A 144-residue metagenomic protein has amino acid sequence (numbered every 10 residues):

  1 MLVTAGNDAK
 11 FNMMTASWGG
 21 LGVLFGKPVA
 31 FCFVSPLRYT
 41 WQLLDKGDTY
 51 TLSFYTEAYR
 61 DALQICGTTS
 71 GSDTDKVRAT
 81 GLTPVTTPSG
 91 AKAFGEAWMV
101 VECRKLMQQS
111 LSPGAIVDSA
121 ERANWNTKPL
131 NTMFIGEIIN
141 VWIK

Functional and structural regions predicted by a protein language model:
M1-K144: Active-site-proximal mixed secondary-structure blocks
